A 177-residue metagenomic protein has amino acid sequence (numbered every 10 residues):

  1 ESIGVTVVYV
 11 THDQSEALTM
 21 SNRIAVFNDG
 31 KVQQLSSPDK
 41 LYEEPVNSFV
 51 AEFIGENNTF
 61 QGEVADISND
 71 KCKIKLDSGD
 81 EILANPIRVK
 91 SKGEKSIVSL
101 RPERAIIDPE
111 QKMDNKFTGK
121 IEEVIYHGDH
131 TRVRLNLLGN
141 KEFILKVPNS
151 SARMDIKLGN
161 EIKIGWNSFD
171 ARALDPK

Functional and structural regions predicted by a protein language model:
E1, D39-Y42, A51, I97 (+2 more regions): Solvent-exposed, non-membrane alpha-helical residues enriched in polar/charged side chains
E1-F49: ABC ATPase nucleotide-binding domains
T6, F53-E56, F60-E63: Elongated periplasmic alpha-helical coiled-coil
S15, D39, S48, F60 (+3 more regions): Glycine-centered loop/turn positions within well-structured domains that cap or flank conserved ligand/cofactor-binding
D29, A65-D66: Short acidic/glycine-rich beta-turn/loop cap or linker motifs at sensory/regulatory domain boundaries that couple input
S37, F49, E63, T118-K120: Residues located in well-ordered beta-strands
S37-G55, P102-M113: Short boundary/loop segments of OB/S1/cold-shock single-stranded nucleic-acid-binding domains
N57, I67-K177: Non-catalytic connector elements of ABC transporters
